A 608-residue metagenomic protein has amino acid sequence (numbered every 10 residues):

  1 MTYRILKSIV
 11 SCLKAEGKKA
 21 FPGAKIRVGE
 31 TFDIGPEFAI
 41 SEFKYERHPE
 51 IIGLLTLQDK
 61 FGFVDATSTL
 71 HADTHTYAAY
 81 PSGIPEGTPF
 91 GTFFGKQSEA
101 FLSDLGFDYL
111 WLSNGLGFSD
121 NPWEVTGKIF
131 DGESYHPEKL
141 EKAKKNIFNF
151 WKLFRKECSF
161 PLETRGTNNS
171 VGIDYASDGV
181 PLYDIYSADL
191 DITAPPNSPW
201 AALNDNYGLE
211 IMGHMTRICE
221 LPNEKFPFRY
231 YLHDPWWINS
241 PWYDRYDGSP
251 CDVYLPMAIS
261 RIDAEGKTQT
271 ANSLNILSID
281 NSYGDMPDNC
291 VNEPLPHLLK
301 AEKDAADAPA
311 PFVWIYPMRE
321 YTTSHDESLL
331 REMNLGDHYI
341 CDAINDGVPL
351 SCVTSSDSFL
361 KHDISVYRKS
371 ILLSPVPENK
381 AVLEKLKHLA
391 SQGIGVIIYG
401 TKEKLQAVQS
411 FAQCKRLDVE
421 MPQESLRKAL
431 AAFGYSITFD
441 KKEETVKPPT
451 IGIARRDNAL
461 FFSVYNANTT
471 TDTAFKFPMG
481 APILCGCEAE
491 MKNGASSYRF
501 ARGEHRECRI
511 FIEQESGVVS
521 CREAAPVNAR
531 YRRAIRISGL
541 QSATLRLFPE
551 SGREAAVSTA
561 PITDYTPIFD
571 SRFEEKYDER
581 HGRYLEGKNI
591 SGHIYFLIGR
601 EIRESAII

Functional and structural regions predicted by a protein language model:
M1-I371, P375, N379-S391, I398-A431 (+1 more regions): Glycan-processing catalytic domains of CAZymes
S374-D570, E574-E586, A606-I608: A conserved amphipathic helix/loop scaffold that creates a polar/acidic microenvironment used either to coordinate
G592-I608: Short, aromatic- and glycine-rich surface loops/edge beta-strands on solvent-exposed regions
